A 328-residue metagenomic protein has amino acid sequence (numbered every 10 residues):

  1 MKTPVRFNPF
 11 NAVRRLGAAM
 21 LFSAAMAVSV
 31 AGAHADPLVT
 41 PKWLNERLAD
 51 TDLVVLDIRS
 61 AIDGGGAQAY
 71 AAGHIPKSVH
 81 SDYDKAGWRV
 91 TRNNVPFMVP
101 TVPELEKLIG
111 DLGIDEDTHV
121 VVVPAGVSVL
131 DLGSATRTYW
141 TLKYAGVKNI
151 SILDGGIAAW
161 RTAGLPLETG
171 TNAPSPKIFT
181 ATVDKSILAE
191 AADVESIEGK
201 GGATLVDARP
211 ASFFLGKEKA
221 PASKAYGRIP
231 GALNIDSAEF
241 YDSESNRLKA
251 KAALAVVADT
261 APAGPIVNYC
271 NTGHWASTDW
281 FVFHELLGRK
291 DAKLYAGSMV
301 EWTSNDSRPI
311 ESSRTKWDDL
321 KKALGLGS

Functional and structural regions predicted by a protein language model:
K2-M20: Bacterial N-terminal signal peptides that target proteins for export
F7, V30-G32: Intrinsic disorder/low-complexity segments, especially N-terminal tails and targeting/processing regions
G17-S29: Bacterial N-terminal signal peptides
G32-S328: Cytosolic catalytic domains that perform sulfur/thiol-centered chemistry
